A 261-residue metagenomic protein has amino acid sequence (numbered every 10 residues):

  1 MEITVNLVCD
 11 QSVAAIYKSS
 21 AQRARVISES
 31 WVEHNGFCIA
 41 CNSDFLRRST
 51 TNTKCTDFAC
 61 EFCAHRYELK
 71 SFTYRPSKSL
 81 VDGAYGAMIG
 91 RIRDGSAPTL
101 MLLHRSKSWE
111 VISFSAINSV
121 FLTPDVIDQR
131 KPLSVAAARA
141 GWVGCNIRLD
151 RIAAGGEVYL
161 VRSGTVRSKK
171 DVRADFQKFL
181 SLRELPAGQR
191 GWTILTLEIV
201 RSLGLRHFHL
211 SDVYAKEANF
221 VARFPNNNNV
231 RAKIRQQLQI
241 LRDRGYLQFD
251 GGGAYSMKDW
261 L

Functional and structural regions predicted by a protein language model:
N35, C55-D57: Residues immediately within or flanking Cys/His clusters that coordinate Zn2+ in small zinc-binding modules
C38-C41, C60-C63: Short cysteine-rich clusters marking metal-coordination/redox-active sites
A64-T99: Short metal-binding segments enriched for Cys and/or His
I117-E198: Long, low-complexity, charged/polar intrinsically disordered regions in eukaryotic proteins
S202-H209: Short capping segments at the starts of secondary-structure elements
A218-I234: Short, positively charged loop/turn segments that connect secondary-structure elements
L238-G252: A short, conserved structural fragment
G252-L261: Short, cationic-aromatic polyanion-contact patches
